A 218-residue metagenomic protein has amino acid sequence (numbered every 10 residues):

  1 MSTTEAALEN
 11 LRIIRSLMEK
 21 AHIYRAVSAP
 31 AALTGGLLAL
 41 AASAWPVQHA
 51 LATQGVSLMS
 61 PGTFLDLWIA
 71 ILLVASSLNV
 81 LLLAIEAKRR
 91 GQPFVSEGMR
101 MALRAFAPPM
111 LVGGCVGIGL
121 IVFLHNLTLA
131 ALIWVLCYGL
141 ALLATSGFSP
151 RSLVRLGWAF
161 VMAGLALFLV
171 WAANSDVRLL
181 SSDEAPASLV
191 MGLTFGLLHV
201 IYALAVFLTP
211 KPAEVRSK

Functional and structural regions predicted by a protein language model:
M1-S28: N-terminal juxtamembrane cytosolic/stromal segments of multi-pass membrane proteins
E19-K20, N79-E97, L140-S149, V200-F207: C-terminal ends of transmembrane helices
H22-G114: Selected alpha-helical membrane-embedding segments in polytopic membrane proteins
S28-A31, G35-L38, W68-A75, F106 (+6 more regions): Hydrophobic alpha-helical transmembrane segments of polytopic
A42-P46, M110-I121, A141-L143, F160-D176: Hydrophobic alpha-helical transmembrane segments and adjacent interfacial helices in integral membrane proteins
Q48-T63, G119-L129, A173-P186: Helix-coil boundary and interhelical linker segments in multi-pass alpha-helical membrane proteins
E97-L153: Membrane-proximal helix-loop-helix units in multi-pass membrane proteins
A144-K218: Terminal transmembrane helical module of multi-pass membrane proteins
